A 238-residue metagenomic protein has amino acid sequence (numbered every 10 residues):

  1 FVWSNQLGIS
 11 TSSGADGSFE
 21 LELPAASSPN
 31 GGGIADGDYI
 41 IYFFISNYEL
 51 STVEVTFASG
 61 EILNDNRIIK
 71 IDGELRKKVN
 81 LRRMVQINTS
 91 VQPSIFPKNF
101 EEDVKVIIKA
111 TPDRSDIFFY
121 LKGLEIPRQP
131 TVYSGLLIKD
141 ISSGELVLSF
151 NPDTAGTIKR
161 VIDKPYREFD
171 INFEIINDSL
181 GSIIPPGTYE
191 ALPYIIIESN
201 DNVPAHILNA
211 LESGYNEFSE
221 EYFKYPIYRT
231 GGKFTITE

Functional and structural regions predicted by a protein language model:
F1-S4: Hydrophobic beta-strand segments
G8-P24: Short, acidic Ser/Thr/Gly-rich low-complexity loop/linker segments typical of extracellular and cell-surface proteins
F19-L21, K77, R167-F173: Short strand-edge motifs at loop-to-beta-strand transitions and within beta-strands of extracellular beta-rich domains
E20-I40, S179-P186: Short Pro-Gly-centered beta-turn/loop motif in secreted/extracellular proteins
G32-N64, K70: A short, solvent-exposed loop/turn motif at the edges and junctions of modular extracellular/periplasmic domains
S51-V53, L75, P226-G232: Extracellular and select intracellular beta-sandwich modules with Ser/Thr-enriched, small-residue motifs on
F57-S94, K233-E238: Extracellular beta-sheet/turn segments enriched in Thr/Pro/Gly and aliphatic residues
S90-E238: Ser/Thr/Gly/Pro-rich, low-complexity flexible regions
